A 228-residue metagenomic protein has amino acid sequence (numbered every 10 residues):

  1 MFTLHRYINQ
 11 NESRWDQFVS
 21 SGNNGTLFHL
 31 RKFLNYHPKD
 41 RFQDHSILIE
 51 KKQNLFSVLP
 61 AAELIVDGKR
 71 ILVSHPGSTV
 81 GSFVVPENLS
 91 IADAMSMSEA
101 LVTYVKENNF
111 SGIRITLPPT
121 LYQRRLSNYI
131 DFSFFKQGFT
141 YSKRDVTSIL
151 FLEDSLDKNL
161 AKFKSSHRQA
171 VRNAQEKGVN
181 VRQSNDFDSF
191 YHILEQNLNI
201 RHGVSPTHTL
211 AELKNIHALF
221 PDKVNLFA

Functional and structural regions predicted by a protein language model:
F2-K69, L117-D145, I149-A228: A conserved beta-strand-loop-helix scaffold within acyl/acetyltransferase catalytic domains
D67-F139: Acyl-donor binding region in acyl/amide transferases
